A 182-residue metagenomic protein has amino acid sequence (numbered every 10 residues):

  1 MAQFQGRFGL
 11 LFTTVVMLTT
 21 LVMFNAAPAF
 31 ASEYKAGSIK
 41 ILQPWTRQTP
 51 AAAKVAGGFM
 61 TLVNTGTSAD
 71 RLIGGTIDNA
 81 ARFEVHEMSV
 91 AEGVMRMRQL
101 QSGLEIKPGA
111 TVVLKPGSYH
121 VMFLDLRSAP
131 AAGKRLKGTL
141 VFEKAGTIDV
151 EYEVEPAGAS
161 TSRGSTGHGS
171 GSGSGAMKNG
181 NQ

Functional and structural regions predicted by a protein language model:
M1-R7: N-terminal secretory signal peptides that target proteins for export/translocation
R7-L10, A29, T147: Compositionally biased, intrinsically disordered low-complexity regions
R7-T19: Sec-dependent N-terminal signal peptides
L18-P28: C-terminal segment of classical bacterial N-terminal signal peptides
S32-Q182: Compact, glycine-rich, soluble single-domain proteins
